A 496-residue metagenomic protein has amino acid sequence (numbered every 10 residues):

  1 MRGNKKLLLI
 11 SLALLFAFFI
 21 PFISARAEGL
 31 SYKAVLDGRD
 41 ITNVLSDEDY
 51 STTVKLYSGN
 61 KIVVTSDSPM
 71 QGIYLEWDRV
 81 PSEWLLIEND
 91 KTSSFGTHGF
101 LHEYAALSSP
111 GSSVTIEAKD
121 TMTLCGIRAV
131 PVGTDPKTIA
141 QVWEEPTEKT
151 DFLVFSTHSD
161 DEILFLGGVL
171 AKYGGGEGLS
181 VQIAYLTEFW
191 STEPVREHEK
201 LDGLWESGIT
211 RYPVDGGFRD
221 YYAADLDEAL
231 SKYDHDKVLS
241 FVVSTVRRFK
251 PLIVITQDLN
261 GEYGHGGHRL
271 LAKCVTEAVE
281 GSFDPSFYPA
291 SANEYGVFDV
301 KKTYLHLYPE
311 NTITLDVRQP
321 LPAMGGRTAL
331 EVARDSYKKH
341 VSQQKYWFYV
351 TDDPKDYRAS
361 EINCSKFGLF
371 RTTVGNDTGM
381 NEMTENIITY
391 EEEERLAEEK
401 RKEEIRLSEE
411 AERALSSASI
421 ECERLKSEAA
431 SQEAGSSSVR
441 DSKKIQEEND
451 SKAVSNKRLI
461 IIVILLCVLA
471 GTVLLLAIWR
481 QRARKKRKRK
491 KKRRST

Functional and structural regions predicted by a protein language model:
R2-I10: Bacterial N-terminal signal peptides that target proteins for export
G3-N4, Q446-I462, Q481-K486: Short, low-complexity patches enriched in S/T/P/G
S11-P21: Bacterial N-terminal signal peptides
I20-G29: Sec-dependent signal peptide cleavage junction
E28-V54, S66, W77-D78, W84 (+5 more regions): The feature marks non-catalytic terminal segments
L30-S68, G72-L86, D90-R248, T276-E280 (+1 more regions): Active-site rim/loop-helix segments in enzyme catalytic domains that contact anionic ligands
V238, V242-E262, L271: Proline-aspartate-enriched helix->loop->beta-strand connector
A470-T496: C-terminal membrane-anchoring or membrane-association module
